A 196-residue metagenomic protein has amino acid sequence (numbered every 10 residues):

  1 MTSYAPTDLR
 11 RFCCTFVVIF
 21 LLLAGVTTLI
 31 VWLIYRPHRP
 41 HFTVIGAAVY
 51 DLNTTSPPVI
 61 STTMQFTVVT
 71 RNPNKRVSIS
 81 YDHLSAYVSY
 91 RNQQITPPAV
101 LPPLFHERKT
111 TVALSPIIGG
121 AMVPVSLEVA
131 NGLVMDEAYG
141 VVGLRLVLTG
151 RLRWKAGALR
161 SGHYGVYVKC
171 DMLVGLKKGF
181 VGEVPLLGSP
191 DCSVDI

Functional and structural regions predicted by a protein language model:
T2-I196: Membrane-associated and secretory-pathway sequences
